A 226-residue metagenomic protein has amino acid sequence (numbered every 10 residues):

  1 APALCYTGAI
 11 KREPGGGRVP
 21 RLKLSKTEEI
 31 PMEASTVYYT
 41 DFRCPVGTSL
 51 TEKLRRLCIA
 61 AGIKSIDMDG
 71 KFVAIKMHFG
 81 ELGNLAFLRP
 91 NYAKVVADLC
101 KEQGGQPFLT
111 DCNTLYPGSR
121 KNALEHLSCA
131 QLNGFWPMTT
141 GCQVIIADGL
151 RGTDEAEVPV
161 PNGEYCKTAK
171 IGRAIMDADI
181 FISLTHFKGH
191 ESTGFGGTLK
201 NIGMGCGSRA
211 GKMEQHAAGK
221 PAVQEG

Functional and structural regions predicted by a protein language model:
A1-P2, R18: Extracellular, surface-exposed passenger/stalk and repeat segments of large secreted bacterial proteins
A3, I10-R12: N-terminal start and proteolytic maturation junction detector
A3-L4, T36: Intrinsically disordered, low-complexity segments enriched in small/polar residues
Y6-T7, R21-K23: Short, positively charged and aromatic/hydrophobic N-terminal segments
G8, G15-G17: Residue-identity detector for glycine
G8-I10, P137: Hydrophobic alpha-helical elements and their junctions with loops/disorder across both membrane and soluble proteins
E13-P14, K23: N-terminal regions of proteins, emphasizing targeting and processing segments when present
L22-G226: N-terminal and secondary-structure boundary signal
